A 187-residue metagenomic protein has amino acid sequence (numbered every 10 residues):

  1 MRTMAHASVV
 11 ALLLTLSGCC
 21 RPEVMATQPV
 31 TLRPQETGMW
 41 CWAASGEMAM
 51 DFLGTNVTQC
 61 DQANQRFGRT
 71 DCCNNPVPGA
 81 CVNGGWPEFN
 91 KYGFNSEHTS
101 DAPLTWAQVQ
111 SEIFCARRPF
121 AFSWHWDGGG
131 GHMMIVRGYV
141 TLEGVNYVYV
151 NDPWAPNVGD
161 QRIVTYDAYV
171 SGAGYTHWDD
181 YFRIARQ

Functional and structural regions predicted by a protein language model:
M1-V9: Bacterial N-terminal signal peptides that target proteins for export
M4, T31-L32, A43, P119 (+1 more regions): Proline-rich low-complexity regions
A7, E23, V30, V77-G79: Generic low-complexity segments that are intrinsically disordered, proline-rich and/or Lys/Arg-biased
V10-A11, T58, T165: N-terminal non-cleavable signal-anchor helices
S17-G18: C-terminal motif of bacterial Sec signal peptides marking the signal peptidase cleavage site
E23-T70: Active-site nucleophile-adjacent alpha helix/oxyanion-hole segment immediately C-terminal to the catalytic cysteine
M25, M50, D61-Q187: Conserved active-site-adjacent core of cysteine acyl-enzyme catalytic domains
